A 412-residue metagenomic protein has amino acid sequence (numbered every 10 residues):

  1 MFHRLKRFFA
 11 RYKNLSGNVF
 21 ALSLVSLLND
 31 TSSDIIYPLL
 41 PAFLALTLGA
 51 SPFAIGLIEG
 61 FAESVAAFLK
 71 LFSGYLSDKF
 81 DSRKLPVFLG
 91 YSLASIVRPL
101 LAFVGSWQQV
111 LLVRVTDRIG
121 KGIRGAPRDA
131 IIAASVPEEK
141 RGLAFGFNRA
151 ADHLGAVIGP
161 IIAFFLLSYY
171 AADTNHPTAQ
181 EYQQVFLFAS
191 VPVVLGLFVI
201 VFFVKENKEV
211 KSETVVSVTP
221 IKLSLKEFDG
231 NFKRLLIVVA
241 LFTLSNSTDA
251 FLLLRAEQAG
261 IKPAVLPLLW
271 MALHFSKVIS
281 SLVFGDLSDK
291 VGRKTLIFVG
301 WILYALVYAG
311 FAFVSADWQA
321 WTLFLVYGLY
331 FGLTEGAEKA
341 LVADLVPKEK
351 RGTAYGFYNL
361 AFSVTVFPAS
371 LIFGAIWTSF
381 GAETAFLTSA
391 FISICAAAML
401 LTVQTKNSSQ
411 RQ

Functional and structural regions predicted by a protein language model:
F2-S16, E206-V238: Juxtamembrane intracellular "pre-TM" segments in multi-pass secondary transporters
F8-A66, F232-L269: Helix-loop boundary and gating motifs at the non-cytosolic
A42-T47, I158-Q180, P368-G381: Transmembrane alpha-helix termini and helix-breaking/packing motifs in multi-pass membrane transporters
L57-Y75, M271-V283: Central cavity-lining transmembrane alpha-helices of secondary-active solute carriers, predominantly the Major
L85-P99, T295-G310: Structural signature of the two symmetry-related core transmembrane helices
L100-V113, A312-L323: Helix-loop junctions at membrane interfaces in 12-TM secondary transporters
V113-L154: Cytoplasmic helix-loop-helix junction between adjacent transmembrane helices in 12-TM secondary transporters
S190-S212, M399-Q404: C-terminal membrane-cytosol helix-exit motif in multi-pass small-molecule transporters
